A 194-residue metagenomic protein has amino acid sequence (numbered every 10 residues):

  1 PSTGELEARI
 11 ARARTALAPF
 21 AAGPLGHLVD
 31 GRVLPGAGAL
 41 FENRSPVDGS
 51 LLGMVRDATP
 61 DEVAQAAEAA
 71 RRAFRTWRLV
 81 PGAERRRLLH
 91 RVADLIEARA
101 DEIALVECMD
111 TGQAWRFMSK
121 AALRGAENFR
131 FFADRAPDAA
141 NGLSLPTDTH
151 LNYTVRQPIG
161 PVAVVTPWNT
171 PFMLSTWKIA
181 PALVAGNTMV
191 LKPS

Functional and structural regions predicted by a protein language model:
P1-M54, R87, R91, A139-V165: Terminal low-complexity tails and localization/encapsulation signals of metabolic enzymes
T3, R72, G82-E84, A104-V106 (+2 more regions): A short alpha-helix capping/helix-coil boundary motif
P19, W77, F129-F132, W168 (+1 more regions): Tryptophan-centric aromatic hotspots in well-structured domains and transmembrane helices
L34, T59, N169: Short, glycine-/Ser/Thr-/acidic-enriched flexible segments
L34, W115, N128, A163-T166 (+1 more regions): Short, flexible micro-motifs
G36-A37, V63, A100, M118 (+2 more regions): Alpha-helix N-cap/helix-start motif
D48-A139, T149: Glycine-rich loop-to-alpha-helix module at the N-terminal edge of alpha/beta enzyme cores
G142-S194: Conserved small-residue-rich beta-alpha loop and adjacent elements that most often cradle the phosphate/pyrophosphate
